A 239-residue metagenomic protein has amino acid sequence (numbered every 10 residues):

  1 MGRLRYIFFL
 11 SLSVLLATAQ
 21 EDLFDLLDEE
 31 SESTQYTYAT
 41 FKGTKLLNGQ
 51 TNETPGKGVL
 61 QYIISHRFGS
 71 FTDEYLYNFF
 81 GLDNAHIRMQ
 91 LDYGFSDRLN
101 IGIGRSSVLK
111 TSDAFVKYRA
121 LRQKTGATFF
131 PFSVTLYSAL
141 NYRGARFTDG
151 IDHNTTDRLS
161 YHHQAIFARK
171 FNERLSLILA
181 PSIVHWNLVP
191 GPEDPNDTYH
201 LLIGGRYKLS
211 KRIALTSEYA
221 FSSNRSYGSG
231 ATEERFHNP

Functional and structural regions predicted by a protein language model:
M1, T18, E193, H237-P239: Generic low-polarity alpha-helical segments
M1-L23: Bacterial Sec-dependent N-terminal signal peptides
Q20-I151, L159-H163, A168-S176, V184-N187 (+2 more regions): Transmembrane beta-barrel domains of Gram-negative outer membranes and organellar outer membranes
H153, R158, I183, E193-Y199: Short, surface-exposed, charged loop/turn segments at secondary-structure junctions
A180: Alpha-helical interaction elements
P195-L201, E233-N238: Charged helix-capping and loop-helix junction motifs
